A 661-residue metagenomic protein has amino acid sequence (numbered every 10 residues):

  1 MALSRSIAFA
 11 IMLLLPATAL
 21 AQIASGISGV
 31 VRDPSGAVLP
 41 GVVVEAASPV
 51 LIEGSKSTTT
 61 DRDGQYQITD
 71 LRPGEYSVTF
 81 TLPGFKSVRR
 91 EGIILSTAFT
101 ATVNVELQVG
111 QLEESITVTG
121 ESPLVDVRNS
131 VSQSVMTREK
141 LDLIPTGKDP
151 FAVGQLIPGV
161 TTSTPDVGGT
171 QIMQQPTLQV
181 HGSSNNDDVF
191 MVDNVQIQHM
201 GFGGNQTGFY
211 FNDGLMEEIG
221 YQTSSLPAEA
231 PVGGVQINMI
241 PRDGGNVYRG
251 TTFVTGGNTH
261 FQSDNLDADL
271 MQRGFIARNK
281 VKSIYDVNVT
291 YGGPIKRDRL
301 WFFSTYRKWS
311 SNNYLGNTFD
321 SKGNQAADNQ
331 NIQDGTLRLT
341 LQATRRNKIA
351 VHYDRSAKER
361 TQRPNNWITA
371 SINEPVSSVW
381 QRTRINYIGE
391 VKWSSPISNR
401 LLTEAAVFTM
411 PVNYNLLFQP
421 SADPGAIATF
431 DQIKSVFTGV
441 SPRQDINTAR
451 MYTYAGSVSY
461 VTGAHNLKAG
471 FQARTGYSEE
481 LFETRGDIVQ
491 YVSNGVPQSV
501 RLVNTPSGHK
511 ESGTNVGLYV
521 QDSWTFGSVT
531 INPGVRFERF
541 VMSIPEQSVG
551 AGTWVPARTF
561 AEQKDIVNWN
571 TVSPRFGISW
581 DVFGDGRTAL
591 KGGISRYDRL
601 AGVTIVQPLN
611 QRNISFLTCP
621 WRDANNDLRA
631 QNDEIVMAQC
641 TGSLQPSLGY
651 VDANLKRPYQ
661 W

Functional and structural regions predicted by a protein language model:
A2-T137, L156: Periplasm-facing N-terminal accessory domains of Gram-negative outer-membrane beta-barrel systems
F85-G245, Q262, D269-K280, I284-G293 (+2 more regions): Periplasmic N-terminal accessory/gating domains of Gram-negative outer-membrane beta-barrel systems
G120, T252-N258, S304-K308, V351-R355 (+4 more regions): Transmembrane beta-barrel strands of outer-membrane/channel proteins
S163, E546-S573, G577-W661: Solvent-exposed loop/turn elements at secondary-structure boundaries
P176, T207, G233-V235, Y285-V289 (+9 more regions): Hydrophobic, lipid-facing positions within transmembrane beta-strands of outer-membrane proteins
N185, M216, R242-G244, I284 (+7 more regions): Outer-membrane beta-barrel channels and translocator barrels
R249, N279-R360, Q381-M410, P574: Transmembrane beta-barrel wall of Gram-negative outer-membrane proteins
N331-I332, Q342-Q521, V555-F560: Replace "related TpsB outer-membrane translocases also match" with "some related outer-membrane beta-barrels such as
